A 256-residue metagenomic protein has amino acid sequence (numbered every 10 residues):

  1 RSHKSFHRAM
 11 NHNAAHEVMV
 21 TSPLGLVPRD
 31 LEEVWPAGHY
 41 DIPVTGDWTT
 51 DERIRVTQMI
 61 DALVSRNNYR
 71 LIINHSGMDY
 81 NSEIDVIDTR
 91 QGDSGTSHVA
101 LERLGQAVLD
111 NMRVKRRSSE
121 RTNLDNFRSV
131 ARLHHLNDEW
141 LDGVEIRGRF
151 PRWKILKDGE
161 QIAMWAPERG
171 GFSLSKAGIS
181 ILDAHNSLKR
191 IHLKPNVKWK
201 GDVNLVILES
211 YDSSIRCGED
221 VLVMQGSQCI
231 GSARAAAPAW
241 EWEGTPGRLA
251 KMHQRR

Functional and structural regions predicted by a protein language model:
S2-H12: Histidine-anchored nucleotide/phosphate-binding helix
N13-G38: Short connector loops at secondary-structure junctions
E32-T50: Acidic, Ser/Thr-rich peripheral helices and adjacent loops at domain boundaries
W48-R70, V206-S210: A short, acidic, amphipathic alpha-helical segment used as a generic capping/interface helix at domain edges
Y69-Y80: Acidic beta-strand-to-loop metal/phosphate-binding motif
M78-S118: Peripheral docking tails and interdomain loops at the edges of cofactor- or intermediate-handling domains
Q106-K189: Anionic-ligand-binding alpha/beta catalytic cores of soluble enzymes and soluble regulatory domains that recognize
E160-R256: Beta-strand/loop-dominated core regions that host nucleotide or nucleotide-derived cofactor-binding catalytic loops
